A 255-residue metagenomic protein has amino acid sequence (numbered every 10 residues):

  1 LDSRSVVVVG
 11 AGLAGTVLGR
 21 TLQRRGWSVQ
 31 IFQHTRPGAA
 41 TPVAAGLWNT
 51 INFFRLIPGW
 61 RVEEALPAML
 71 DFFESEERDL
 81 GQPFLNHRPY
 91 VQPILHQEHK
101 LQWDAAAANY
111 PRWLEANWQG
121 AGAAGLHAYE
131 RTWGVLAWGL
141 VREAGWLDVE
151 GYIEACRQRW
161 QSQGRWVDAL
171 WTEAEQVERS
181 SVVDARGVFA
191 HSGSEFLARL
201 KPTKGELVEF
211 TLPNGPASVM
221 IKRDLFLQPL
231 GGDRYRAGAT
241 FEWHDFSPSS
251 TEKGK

Functional and structural regions predicted by a protein language model:
D2-G12: Beta1/beta-strand and adjacent pyrophosphate-binding region of the FAD-binding site in flavoprotein oxidoreductases
S3, G26, R88, V135-L136 (+1 more regions): A general structural motif
V6, S28-Q30, V182: Hydrophobic anchor at the start of a short beta-strand that flanks the dinucleotide cofactor-binding loop
G10, Q33, I94: Short beta-strand/turn micro-motifs composed of small residues that flank or help shape donor/cofactor-binding pockets
A14-R25, H34, P42, L47 (+3 more regions): Active-site substrate-recognition segment that forms the wall of the catalytic cavity or substrate channel
G46-Y129: Dinucleotide-binding Rossmann-like beta1-alpha1 core, especially the glycine-rich loop that anchors the ADP
L56-P67, G139-A155, S249-G254: Short beta-strand to alpha-helix junction loop
W138-V177, S181, A185: Helical element adjacent to the flavin cofactor pocket in flavoenzyme catalytic cores
